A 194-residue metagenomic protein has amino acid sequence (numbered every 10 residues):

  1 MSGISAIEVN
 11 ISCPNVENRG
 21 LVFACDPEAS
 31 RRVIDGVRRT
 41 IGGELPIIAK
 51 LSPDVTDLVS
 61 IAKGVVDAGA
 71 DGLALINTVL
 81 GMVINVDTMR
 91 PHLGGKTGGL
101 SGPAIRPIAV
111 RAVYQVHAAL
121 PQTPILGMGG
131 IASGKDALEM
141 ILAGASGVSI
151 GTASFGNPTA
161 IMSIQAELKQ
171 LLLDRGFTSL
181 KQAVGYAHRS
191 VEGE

Functional and structural regions predicted by a protein language model:
M1-L126, G134-A145, I150: Alpha/beta enzyme core
R32, R39, S163-A166, Q170 (+1 more regions): Charged/polar, solvent-exposed surface patches and flexible loops
K50, G127-M128, Q182-G185: Beta-strand segments within the central parallel beta-sheet cores of soluble alpha/beta enzyme folds
I84-G98, I141, S154-T178: C-terminal helical cap(s) of enzyme catalytic domains, especially alpha/beta-barrels
I131: Short donor-sugar binding/catalytic loops of nucleotide-sugar-dependent glycosyltransferases, especially enzymes
K135-L138, T159, V184, G193: Ubiquitous "structural anchor" signal
S146, Q170, R189-E192: Residue-level marker of structural boundaries
G176-E194: Terminal-tail/helix-coil boundary detector
